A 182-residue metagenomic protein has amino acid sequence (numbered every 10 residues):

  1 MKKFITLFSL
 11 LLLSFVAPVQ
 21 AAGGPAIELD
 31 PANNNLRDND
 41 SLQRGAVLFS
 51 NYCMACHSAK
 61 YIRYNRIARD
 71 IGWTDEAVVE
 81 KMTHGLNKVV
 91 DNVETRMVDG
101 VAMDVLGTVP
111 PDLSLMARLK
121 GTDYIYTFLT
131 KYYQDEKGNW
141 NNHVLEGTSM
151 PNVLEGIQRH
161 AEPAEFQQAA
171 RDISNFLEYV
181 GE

Functional and structural regions predicted by a protein language model:
M1-F8: Bacterial N-terminal signal peptides that target proteins for export
F8-F15: Bacterial N-terminal signal peptides
V16-A21: Sec/Tat signal peptide C-region and signal peptidase I cleavage site
A22-V47, S58-R69, G181: Electrostatic cytochrome c docking/interface patches
D40, R44, L48, Y124 (+3 more regions): Extracytoplasmic/secreted proteins, especially bacterial periplasmic and envelope-associated proteins
F49-K60, I173: The canonical Cys-X-X-Cys-His
G72-H143, T148-F166: Electron-transfer interface patches adjacent to heme c in soluble/periplasmic c-type cytochromes and di-/multiheme
E162-E182: Juxtamembrane amphipathic/hinge helix adjacent to a transmembrane helix
